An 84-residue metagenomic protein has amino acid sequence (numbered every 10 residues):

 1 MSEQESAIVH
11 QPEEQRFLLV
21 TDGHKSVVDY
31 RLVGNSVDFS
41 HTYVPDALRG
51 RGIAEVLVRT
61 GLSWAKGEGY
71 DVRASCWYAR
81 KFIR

Functional and structural regions predicted by a protein language model:
M1-H10: Conserved N-terminal entry element of GNAT/NAT acetyltransferase domains
Q11-E13, V33: Structural motif
E13-R16, D22: N-terminal acidic leader/helix
D22-H24, V28-V37: A conserved beta-strand-loop-helix scaffold within acyl/acetyltransferase catalytic domains
T42-R49: A short, internal acetyl-CoA/4′-phosphopantetheine-binding micro-motif in the GNAT/acyltransferase core
G50-S63: Conserved acetyl-CoA-binding loop-helix of GNAT-fold acetyltransferases
W64-Y78: Conserved GNAT acetyl-CoA-binding A-motif
